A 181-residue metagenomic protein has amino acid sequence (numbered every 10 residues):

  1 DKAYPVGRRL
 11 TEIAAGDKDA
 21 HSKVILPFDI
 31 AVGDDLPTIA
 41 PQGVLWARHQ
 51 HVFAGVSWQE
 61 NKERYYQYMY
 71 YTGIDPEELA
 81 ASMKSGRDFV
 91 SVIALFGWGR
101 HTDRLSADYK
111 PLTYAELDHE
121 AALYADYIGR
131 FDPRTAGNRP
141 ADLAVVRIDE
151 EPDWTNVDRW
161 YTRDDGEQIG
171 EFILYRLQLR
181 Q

Functional and structural regions predicted by a protein language model:
D1-Q181: Extracytoplasmic
